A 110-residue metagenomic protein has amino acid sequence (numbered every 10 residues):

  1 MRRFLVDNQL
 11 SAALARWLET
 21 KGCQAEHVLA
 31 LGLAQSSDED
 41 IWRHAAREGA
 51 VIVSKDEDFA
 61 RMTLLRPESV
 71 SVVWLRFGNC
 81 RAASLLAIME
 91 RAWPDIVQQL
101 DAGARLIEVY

Functional and structural regions predicted by a protein language model:
R2-V51: N-terminal first-folded block
L65-S69: Glycine-rich loop at the start of a catalytic domain that most often binds anionic cofactors/ligands
V70-Y110: C-terminal structural segments of small proteins and small subunits
